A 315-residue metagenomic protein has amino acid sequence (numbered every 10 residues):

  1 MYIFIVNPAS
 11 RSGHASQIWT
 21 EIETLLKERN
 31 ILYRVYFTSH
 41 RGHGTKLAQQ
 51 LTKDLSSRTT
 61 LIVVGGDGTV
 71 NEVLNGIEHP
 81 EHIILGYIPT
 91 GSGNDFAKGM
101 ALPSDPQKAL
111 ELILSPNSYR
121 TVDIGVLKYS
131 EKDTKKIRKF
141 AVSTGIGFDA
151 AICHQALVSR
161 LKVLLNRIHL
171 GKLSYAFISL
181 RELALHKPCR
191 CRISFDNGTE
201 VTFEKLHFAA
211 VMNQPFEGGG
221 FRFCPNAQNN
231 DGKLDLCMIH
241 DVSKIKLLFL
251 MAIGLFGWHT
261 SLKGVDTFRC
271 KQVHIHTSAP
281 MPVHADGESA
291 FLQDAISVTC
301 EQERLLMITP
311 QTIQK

Functional and structural regions predicted by a protein language model:
M1-L61, N71, K108, S118 (+1 more regions): ATP/NTP phosphate-donor binding region
P8, V64-G66, T90: Glycine-rich beta-strand-to-loop/alpha-helix junction loops that act as flexible
A15, F195-N197, F203, R222-K315: ATP/nucleoside-binding phosphotransfer catalytic cores, i.e., glycine-rich phosphate-binding loops
W19-I22, T52, E78, L157-L161 (+3 more regions): Short, solvent-exposed amphipathic alpha-helical segments in soluble enzyme and RNA/protein-processing domains
R29, H79-G86, G91-K205: Catalytic core of DAGKc-family lipid kinases
T69-E81: Short Gly/Thr/Asp-enriched flexible loops that form oxyanion-binding sites at enzyme active sites
G145, D149, F208-C224: Glycine-rich phosphate/pyrophosphate-binding beta-alpha loops
